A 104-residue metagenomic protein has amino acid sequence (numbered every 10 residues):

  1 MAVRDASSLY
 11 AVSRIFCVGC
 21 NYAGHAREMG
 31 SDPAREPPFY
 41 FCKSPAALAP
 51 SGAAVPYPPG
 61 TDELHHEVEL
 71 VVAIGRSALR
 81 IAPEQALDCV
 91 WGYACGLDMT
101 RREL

Functional and structural regions predicted by a protein language model:
R4, L9-L104: Glycine-enriched loop-and-adjacent helix/strand subsegments that border the catalytic/binding cleft of enzyme cores
